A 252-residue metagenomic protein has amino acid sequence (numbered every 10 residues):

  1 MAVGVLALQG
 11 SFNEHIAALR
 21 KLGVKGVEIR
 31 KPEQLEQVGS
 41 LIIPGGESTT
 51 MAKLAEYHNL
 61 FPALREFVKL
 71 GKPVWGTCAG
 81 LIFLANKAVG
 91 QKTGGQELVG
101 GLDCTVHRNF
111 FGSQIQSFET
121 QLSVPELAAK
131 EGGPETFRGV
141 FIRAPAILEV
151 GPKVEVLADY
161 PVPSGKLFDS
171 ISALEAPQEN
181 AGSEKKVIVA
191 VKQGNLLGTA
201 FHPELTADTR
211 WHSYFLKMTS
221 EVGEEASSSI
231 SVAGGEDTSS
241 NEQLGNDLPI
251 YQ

Functional and structural regions predicted by a protein language model:
M1-Y57, F61-K72, T209-S213, K217-Q252: N-terminal beta1-alpha1 cap of cysteine-dependent amidohydrolase-like domains
L8, A79, F201: Cofactor-binding loop segments of dinucleotide-utilizing enzymes, especially the Rossmann-like FAD- and NAD(P)+-binding
K31-Q34, C104, V162: Short, acidic/turn-prone active-site loops that include or flank metal/cofactor- and phosphate-binding residues
E36, E97, E135: Structured loop/turn residues at beta-strand edges in well-structured enzyme cores
E36-V38, A85, E126, T199: Short secondary-structure boundary/hinge segments and terminal tails
I43, G76, T199: Redox-cofactor binding/interface segments in oxidoreductases and associated redox assembly factors
E47-A129: Cysteine-nucleophile active-site neighborhood
R108-Q114, T120-Q252: Amide-donor transfer/coupling interface in amidating biosynthetic enzymes
